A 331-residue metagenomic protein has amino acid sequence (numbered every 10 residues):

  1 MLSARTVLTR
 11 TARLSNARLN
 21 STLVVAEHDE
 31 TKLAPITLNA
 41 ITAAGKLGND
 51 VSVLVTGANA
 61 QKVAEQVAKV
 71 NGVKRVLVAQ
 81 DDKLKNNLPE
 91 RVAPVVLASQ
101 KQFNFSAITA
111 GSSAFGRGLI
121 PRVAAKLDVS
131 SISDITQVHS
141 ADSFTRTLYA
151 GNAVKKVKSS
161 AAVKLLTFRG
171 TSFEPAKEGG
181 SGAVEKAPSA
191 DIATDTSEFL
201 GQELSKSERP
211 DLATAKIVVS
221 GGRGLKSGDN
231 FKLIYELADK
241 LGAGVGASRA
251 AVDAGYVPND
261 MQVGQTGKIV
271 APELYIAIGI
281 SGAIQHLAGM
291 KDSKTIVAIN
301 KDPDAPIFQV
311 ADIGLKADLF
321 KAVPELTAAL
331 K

Functional and structural regions predicted by a protein language model:
L2-K331: N-terminal glycine-rich FAD/FM-binding segment characteristic of electron-transfer flavoproteins
